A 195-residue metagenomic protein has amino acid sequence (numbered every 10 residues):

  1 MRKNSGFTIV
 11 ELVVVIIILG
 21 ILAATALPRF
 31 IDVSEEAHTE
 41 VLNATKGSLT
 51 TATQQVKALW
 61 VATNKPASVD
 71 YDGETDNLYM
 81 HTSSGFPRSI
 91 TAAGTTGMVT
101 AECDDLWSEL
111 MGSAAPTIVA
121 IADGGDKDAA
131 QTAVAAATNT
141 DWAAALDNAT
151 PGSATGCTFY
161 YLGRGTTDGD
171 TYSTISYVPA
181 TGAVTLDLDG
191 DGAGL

Functional and structural regions predicted by a protein language model:
M1, L27, A44-G47, F86 (+2 more regions): Intrinsically disordered, low-complexity sequence elements enriched in Ser/Thr/Gly/Pro
M1-A37, V41, S48-T51: N-terminal single-pass transmembrane signal-anchor helix
F7-I16, A58-D72: Phosphate-binding glycine-rich loops and adjacent basic patches that engage nucleotide phosphates, nucleic-acid
T39, K57-A58, P116: Short amphipathic alpha-helical segments with coiled-coil-like heptad repeat character
E40-N43, A101: Soluble non-cytosolic domains of exported or imported proteins
T45-T63: N-terminal alpha-helical signal peptides/signal-anchor transmembrane segments
V61-L195: Periplasmic/extracellular, small/polar-rich flexible segments of pilin-like filament-forming proteins
